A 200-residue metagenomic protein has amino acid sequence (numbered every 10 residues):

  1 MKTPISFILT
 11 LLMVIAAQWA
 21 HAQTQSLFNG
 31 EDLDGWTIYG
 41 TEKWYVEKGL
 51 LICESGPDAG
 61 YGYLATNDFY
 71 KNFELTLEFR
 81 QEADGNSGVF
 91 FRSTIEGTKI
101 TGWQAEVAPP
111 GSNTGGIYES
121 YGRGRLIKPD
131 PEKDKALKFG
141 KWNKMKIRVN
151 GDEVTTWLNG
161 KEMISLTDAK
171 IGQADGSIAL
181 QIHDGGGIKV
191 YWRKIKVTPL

Functional and structural regions predicted by a protein language model:
M1-Q23: Bacterial Sec-dependent N-terminal signal peptides
H21-L200: Carbohydrate-interacting regions of secretory-pathway proteins
